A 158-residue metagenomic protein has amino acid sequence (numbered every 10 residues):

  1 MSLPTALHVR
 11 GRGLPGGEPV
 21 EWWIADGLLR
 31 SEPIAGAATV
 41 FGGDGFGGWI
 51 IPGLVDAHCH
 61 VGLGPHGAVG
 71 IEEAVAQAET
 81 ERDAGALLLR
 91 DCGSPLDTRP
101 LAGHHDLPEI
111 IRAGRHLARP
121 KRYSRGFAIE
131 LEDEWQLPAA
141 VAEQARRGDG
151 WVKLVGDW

Functional and structural regions predicted by a protein language model:
M1-A38, I50: N-terminal metal-binding scaffold of metallo-dependent hydrolase/deaminase domains
L3-L7, A35-V75: Replace "His-x-His-based motif
L7-W22, P65-L87: Amphipathic repeat-derived elements
R12, G27, G47, V55-H58 (+4 more regions): Divalent metal-coordination and catalytic microenvironments
L14, F41-G42, S124: A general structural-boundary detector
L28-R30, W49-I51, G62, P95-D97: Short active-site-proximal "capping" loops at secondary-structure junctions
I71-W158: Divalent-metal coordination cores built from histidine and acidic residues
